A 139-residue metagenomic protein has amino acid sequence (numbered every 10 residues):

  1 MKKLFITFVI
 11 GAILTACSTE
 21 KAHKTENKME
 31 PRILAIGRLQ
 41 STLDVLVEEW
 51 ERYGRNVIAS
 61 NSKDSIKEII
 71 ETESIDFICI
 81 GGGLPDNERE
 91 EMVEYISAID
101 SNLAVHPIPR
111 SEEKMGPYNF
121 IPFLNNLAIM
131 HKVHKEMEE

Functional and structural regions predicted by a protein language model:
L4-A12: Sec-dependent N-terminal signal peptides
T15-A16: C-terminal motif of bacterial Sec signal peptides marking the signal peptidase cleavage site
E30-L39, I78: Conserved acidic segment of CheY-like receiver
R55-S62: Short hydrophobic/Thr-rich beta-strand motif most characteristic of the beta2 strand and flanking loop of CheY-like
S65-E68: Short alpha-helical segment
T72-F77: Short acidic/histidine-rich motifs immediately flanking catalytic phosphotransfer sites in two-component signaling
I80-I96: Conserved phosphotransfer microenvironments
D100-E138: Ser/Thr/Gly-rich flexible loops in soluble cytosolic domains mediating phosphotransfer, phosphorylation
